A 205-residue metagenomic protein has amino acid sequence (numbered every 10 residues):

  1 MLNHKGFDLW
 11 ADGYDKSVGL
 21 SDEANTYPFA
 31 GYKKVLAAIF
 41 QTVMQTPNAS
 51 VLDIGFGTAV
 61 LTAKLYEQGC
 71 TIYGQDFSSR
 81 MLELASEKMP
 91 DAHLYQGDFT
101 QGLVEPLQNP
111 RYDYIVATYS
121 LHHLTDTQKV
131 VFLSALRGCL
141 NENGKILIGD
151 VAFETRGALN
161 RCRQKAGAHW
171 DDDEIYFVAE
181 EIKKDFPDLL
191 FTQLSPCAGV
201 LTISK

Functional and structural regions predicted by a protein language model:
M1-V43, T58-P106, L147-K205: Class I (Rossmann-like) S-adenosyl-L-methionine-dependent methyltransferase catalytic domain, capturing the SAM-binding
N48-G55: Conserved class I S-adenosyl-L-methionine
V116: A conserved beta-strand element that flanks and buttresses the S-adenosyl-L-methionine
Y119-S120: Short catalytic micro-motifs in class I SAM-dependent methyltransferases
V130-E142: A short glycine-rich, Lys/Arg-flanked "PGG" loop and its adjoining helix->strand segment in the class I
